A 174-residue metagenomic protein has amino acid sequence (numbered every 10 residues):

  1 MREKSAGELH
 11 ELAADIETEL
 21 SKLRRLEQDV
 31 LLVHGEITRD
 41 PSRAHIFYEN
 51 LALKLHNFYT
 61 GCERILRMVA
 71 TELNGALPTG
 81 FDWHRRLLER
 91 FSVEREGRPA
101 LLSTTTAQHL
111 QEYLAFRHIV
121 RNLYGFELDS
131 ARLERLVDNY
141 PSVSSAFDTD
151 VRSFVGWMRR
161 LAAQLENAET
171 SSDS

Functional and structural regions predicted by a protein language model:
M1-S174: Solvent-exposed interaction patches of small proteins and small membrane subunits
